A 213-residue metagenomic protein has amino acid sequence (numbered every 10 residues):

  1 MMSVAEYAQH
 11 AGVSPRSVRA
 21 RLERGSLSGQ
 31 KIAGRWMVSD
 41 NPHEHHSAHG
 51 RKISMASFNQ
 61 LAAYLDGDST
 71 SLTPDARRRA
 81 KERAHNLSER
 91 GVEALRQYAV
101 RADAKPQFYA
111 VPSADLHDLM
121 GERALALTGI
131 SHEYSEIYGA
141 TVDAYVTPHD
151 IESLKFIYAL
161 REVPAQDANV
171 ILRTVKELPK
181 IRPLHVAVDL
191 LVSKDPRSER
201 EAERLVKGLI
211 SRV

Functional and structural regions predicted by a protein language model:
M1-S17, R21: Polyanion-binding surface elements
M2, L27-H49: Short helix-start
S3, Q60-Y64, V186-A187: A general alpha-helix detector
N41-R77: A short, Lys/Arg-enriched interface patch at domain edges and termini
D66-L95: Long, leucine/valine-rich, helix-dominated scaffolding and oligomerization segments
H85-V213: Phosphate-handling catalytic interfaces
